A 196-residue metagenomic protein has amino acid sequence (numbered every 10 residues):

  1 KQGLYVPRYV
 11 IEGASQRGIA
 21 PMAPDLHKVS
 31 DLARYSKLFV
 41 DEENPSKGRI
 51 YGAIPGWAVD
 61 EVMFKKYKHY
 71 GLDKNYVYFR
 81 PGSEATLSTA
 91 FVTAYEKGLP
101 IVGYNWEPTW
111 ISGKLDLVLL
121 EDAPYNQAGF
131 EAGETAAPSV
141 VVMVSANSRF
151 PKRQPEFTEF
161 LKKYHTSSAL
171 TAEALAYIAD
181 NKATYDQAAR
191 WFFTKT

Functional and structural regions predicted by a protein language model:
K1-R49: A conserved helix-loop-strand patch within extracytoplasmic ligand-binding domains of the periplasmic binding
G3-P21, S139-R153, A176-Y177: A bilobed periplasmic-binding-protein/Venus flytrap-type ligand-binding module shared by bacterial periplasmic
Y9-A14, P21-P24, H69, T89 (+2 more regions): A residue-level marker of the well-folded mature domains of exported/periplasmic proteins
M22-H27, I54-A58, P81-A85, P151-P155 (+1 more regions): Soluble non-cytosolic domains of exported or imported proteins
V29, A33, D60, F64 (+4 more regions): Extracytoplasmic/secreted envelope proteins and their assembly/folding machinery, especially bacterial periplasmic
Y51-N126: Ligand-binding pocket segment of bilobal, Venus flytrap-like solute-binding proteins
P108-H165: C-terminal lobe and pocket-closing loops of periplasmic/extracytoplasmic Venus-flytrap solute-binding proteins
T158-T196: C-terminal functional modules
